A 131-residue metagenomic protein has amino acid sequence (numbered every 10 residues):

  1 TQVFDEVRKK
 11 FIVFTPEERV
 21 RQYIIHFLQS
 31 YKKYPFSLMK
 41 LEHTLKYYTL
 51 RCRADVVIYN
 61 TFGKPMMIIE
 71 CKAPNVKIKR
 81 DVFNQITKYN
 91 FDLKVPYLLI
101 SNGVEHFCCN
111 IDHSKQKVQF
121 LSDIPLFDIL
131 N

Functional and structural regions predicted by a protein language model:
T1-Y97, V104-N131: A short, conserved, highly charged catalytic patch centered on acidic carboxylates
